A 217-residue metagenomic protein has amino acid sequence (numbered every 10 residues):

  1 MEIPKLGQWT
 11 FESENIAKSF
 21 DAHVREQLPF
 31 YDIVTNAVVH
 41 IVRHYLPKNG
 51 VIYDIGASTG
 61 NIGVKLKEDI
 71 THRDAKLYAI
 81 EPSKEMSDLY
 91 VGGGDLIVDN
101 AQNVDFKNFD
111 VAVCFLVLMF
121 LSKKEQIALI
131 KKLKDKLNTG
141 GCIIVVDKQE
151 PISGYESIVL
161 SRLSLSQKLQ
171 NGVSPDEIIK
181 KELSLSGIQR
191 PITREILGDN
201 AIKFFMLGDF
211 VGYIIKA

Functional and structural regions predicted by a protein language model:
P4-T35, H44: Class I SAM-dependent methyltransferase Rossmann-like catalytic core, especially the SAM/SAH-binding loop
Y53, S58-Q102: Class I SAM-dependent methyltransferase SAM/SAH-binding core
N103-K107: Short conserved loop adjoining the S-adenosyl-L-methionine
V113: A conserved beta-strand element that flanks and buttresses the S-adenosyl-L-methionine
I127-T139: A short glycine-rich, Lys/Arg-flanked "PGG" loop and its adjoining helix->strand segment in the class I
G140-K148: Conserved beta-strand signature within the Rossmann-like core of class I S-adenosyl-L-methionine
K148-I196: C-terminal alpha-helical "lid/dimerization" subdomain adjacent to the S-adenosyl-L-methionine
I202-A217: Core SAM-dependent methyltransferase catalytic element
